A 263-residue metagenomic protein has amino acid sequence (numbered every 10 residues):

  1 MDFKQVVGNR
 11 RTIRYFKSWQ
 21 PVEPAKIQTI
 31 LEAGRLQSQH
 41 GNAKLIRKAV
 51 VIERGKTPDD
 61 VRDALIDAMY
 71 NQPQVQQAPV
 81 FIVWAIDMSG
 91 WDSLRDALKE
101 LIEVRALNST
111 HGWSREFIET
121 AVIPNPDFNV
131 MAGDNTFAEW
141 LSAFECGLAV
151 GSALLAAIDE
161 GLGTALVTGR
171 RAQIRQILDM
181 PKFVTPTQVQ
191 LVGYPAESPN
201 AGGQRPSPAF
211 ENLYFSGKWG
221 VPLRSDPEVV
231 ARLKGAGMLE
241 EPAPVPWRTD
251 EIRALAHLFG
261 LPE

Functional and structural regions predicted by a protein language model:
M1-R105, E228-E263: N-terminal amphipathic, basic helical "cap/leader" segment at the start of enzyme domains
N9-W19, N129-S142, S216, R224 (+1 more regions): A short, flexible low-complexity segment enriched in Lys/Arg and Gly/Pro that occurs in N-terminal basic tails
R10, I30-Q37, I82, R105 (+3 more regions): Small-aliphatic-rich amphipathic alpha-helix that forms the alpha element of a beta-alpha
K44-L45, G163-V167, T185-P186: A short coil-to-beta-strand element that immediately follows conserved catalytic motifs
P73-W84, M88, M180-P208, N212-Y214: A glycine-rich helix N-cap at a beta->alpha junction
S93-D96, G169, Q176-D179, A201-G202: A short secondary-structure junction signal
I174-G193, P244-R253: Short, conserved aromatic-histidine micro-motifs
G202-P242: Phosphate/diphosphate-binding glycine-rich loops and adjacent basic-rich segments that engage nucleotide
